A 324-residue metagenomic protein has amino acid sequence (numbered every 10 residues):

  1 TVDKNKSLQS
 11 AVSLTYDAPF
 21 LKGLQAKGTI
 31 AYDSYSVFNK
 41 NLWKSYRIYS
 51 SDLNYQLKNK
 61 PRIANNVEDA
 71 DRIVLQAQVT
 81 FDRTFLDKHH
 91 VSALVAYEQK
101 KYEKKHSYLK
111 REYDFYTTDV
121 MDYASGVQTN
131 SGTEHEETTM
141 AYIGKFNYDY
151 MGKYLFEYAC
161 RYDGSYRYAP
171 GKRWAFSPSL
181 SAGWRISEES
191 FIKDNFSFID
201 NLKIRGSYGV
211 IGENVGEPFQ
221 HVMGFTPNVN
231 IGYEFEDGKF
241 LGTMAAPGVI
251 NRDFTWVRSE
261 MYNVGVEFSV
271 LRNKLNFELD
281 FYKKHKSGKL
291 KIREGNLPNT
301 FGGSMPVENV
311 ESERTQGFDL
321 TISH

Functional and structural regions predicted by a protein language model:
T1-W43, Y55-H324: Extracellular/periplasmic, surface-exposed regions of secreted and cell-surface proteins
